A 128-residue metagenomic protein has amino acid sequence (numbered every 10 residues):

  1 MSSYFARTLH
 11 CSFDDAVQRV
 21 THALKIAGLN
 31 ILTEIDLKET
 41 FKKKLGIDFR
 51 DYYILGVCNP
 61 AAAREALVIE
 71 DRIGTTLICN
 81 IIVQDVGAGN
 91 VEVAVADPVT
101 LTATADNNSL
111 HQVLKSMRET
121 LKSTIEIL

Functional and structural regions predicted by a protein language model:
M1-A27: Terminal, regulation- and interaction-focused segments at domain boundaries
M1-S3, K25, I47-R50, V86: Short glycine-enriched loop/turn motifs at secondary-structure junctions
T21, K38-E39, K122: Short glycine-/small-residue-rich flexible loop motifs, especially phosphate/cofactor-binding loops
I26, K43-K44, I127: Residues at alpha-helix termini
N30, D36-I82: Compact, glycine-rich, soluble single-domain proteins
N30-I31, L128: Short, structured loop/turn "capping" segments at alpha-beta junctions
N80-D106: Beta-strand/loop substructures that line and gate deep hydrophobic ligand-binding cavities in soluble
T104-L128: Well-ordered alpha/beta subsegment
